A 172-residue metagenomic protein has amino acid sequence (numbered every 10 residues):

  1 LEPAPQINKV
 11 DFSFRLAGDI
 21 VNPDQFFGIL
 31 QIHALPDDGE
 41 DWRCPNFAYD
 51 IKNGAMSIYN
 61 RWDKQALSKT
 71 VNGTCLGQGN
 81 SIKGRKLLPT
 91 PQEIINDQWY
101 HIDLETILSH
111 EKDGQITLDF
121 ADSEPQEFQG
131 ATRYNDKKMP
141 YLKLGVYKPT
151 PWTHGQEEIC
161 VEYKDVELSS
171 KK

Functional and structural regions predicted by a protein language model:
L1, R85-T90, Y147-T150: Short structured motifs
L1-S68, I159-E162, E167-K171: Secretory/extracellular carbohydrate-interaction modules and structurally similar beta-sandwich "look-alikes"
P3-A4, I94-I95, N135-K138: Extracellular/periplasmic catalytic domains that process cell-envelope and extracellular macromolecules
D19-P23, L67, E111-D113, E127 (+1 more regions): Intrinsically disordered, low-complexity acidic/polar segments
A55, D113-Q115, Y141: Exposed beta-strand and adjacent loop surfaces of beta-rich binding modules that mediate intermolecular recognition
D63-D103: Short, aromatic/His-centered strand-loop micro-motif at the edge of beta-sheets
I94-T132: Carbohydrate-binding surfaces in secreted/extracellular proteins
F128-E162: Flexible glycan-contacting loops in extracellular carbohydrate-active proteins
